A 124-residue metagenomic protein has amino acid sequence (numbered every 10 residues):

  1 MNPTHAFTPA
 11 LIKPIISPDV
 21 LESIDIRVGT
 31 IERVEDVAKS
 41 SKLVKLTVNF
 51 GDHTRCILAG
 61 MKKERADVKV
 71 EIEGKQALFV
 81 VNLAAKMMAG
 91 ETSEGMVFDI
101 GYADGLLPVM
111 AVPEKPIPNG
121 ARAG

Functional and structural regions predicted by a protein language model:
M1-G124: Phosphate-backbone binding interfaces of nucleic-acid-interacting proteins
